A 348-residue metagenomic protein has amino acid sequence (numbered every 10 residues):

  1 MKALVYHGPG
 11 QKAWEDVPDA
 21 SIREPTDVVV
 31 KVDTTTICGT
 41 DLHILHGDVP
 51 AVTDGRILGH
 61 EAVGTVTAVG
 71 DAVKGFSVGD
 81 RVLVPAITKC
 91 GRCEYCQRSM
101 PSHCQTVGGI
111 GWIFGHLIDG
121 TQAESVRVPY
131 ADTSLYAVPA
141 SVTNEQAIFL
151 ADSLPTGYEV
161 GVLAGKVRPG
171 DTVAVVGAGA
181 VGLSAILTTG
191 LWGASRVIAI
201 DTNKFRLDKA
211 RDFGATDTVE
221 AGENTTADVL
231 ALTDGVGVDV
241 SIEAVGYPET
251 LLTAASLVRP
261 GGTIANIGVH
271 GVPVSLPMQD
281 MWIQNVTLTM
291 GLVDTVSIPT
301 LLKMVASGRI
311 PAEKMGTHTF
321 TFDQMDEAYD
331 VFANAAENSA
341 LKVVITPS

Functional and structural regions predicted by a protein language model:
M1, L252-S256, T295-S348: C-terminal hydrophobic helical "lid"/dimerization subdomain of Rossmann-like NAD(P)H-dependent oxidoreductases
H7, D19-A20, T53-G59, I113-I118 (+1 more regions): Short Gly/Pro-enriched turn/cap motifs at secondary-structure boundaries
P18-T35, D48-Q97, P139-V142: Glycine-rich beta-strand-centered segment in the early N-terminal region that forms part of a ligand/cofactor-binding
R92-V176, E313: NAD(P)H dinucleotide-binding glycine-rich loop of Rossmann-like/cofactor-binding domains, especially the beta1-alpha1
A137-E223, A227-D228: Mid-domain Rossmann-like dinucleotide-binding core that forms the NAD(H)/NADP(H) cofactor-binding site
A164-R168, K204, D208-T287, D326: Glycine-rich cofactor phosphate-binding loops and adjacent beta1-alpha1 units of small-molecule cofactor enzyme domains
D201, G268, L292: Conserved acidic E/D residue at the C-terminus of a beta-strand in Rossmann-like folds
